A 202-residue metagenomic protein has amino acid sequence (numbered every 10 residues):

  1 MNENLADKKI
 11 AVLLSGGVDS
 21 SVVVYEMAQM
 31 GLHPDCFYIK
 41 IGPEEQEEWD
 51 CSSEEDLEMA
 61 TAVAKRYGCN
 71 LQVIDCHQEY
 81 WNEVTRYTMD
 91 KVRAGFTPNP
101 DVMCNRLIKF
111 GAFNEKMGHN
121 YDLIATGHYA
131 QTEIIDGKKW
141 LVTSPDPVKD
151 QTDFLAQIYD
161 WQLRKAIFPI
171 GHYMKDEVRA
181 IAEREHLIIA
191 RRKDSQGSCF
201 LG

Functional and structural regions predicted by a protein language model:
M1-Q157, I167, K175-V178, R184: ATP-dependent adenylation/nucleotidyltransferase module used to activate substrates
Q157-G202: Internal nucleotide-binding/catalytic subdomain
